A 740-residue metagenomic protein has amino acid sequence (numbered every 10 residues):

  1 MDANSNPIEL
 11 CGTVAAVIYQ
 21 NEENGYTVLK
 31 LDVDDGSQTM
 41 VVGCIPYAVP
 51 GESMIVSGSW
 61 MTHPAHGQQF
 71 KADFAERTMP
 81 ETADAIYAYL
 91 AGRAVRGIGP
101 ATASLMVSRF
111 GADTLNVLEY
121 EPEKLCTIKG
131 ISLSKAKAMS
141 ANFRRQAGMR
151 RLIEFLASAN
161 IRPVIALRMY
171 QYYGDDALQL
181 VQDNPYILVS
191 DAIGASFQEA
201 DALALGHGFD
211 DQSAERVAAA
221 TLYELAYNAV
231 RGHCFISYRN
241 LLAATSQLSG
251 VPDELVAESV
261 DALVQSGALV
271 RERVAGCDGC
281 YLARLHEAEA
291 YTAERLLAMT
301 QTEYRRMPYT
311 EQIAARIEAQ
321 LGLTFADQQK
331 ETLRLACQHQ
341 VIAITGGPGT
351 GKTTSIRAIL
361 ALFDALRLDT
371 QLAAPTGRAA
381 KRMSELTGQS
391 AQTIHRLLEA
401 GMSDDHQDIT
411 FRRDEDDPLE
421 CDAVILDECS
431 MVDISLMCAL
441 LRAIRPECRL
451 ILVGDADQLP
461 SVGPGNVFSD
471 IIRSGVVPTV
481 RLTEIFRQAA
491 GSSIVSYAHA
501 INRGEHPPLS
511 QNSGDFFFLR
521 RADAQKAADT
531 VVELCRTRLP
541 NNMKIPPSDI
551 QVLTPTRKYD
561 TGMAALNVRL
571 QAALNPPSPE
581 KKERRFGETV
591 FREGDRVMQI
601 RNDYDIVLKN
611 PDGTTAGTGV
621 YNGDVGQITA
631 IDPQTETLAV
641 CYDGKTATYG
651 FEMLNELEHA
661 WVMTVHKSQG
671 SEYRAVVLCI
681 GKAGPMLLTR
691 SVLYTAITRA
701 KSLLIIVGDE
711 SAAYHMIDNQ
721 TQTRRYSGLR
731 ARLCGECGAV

Functional and structural regions predicted by a protein language model:
M1-P308, V740: Accessory, non-ATPase domains that flank or precede helicase/AAA+ motor cores in DNA-metabolism machines
V17, V56, Q599, I628-I631 (+1 more regions): A generic structural signal for residues embedded in beta-strands
G51-S53, G594, G623: Loop/turn positions that initiate beta-strands
F235, K330-L333, H339-N512: ASCE P-loop NTPase helicase motor core
R273-P348, T354, L360: Pre-Walker A segment
A456-T618, T629, V740: Conserved helicase motor core of P-loop NTPases
R503, P611, N622-V740: C-terminal accessory regions
